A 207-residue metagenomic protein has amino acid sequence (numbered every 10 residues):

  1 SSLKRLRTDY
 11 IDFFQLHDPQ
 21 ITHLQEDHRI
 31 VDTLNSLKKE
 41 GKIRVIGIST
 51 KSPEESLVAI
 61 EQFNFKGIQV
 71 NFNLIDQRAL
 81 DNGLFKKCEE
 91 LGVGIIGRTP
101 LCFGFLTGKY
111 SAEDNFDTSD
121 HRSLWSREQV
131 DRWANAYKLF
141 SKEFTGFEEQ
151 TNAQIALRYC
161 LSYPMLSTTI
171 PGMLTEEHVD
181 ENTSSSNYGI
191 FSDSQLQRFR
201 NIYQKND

Functional and structural regions predicted by a protein language model:
S1-L6, S56: Short, charged beta->alpha transition segments
K4-T22: Active-site groove signature of glycoside hydrolases
P19-N206: Beta/alpha (TIM)-barrel catalytic core signal, keyed to glycine-rich beta->alpha loops juxtaposed to Asp/Glu that bind
